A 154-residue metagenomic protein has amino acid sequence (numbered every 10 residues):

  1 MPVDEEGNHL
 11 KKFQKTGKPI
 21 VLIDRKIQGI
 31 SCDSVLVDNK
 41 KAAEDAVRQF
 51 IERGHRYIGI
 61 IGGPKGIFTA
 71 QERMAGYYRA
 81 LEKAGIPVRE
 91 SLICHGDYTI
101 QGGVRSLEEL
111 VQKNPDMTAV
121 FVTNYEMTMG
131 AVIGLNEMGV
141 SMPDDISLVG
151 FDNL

Functional and structural regions predicted by a protein language model:
M1-G7: Beta-alpha junction/loop-to-helix N-cap segments that form part of ligand/metal-binding clefts
N8-L10, Q14-L154: Bacterial carbohydrate/catabolite-sensing allosteric modules
